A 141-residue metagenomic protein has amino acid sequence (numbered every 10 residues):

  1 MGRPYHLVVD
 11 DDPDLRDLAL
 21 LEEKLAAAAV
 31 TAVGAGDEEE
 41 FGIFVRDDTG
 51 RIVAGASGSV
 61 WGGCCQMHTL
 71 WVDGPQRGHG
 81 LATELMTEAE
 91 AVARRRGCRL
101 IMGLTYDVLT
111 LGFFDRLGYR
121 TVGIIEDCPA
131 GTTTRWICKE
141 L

Functional and structural regions predicted by a protein language model:
M1-P13, K139: Conserved N-terminal entry element of GNAT/NAT acetyltransferase domains
L21, F113-F114, Y119: Conserved active-site tyrosine of GNAT-family acetyltransferases
E39-A56: Conserved beta-hairpin
R51-S59, C64-W71: Conserved beta-strand in the GNAT
L70-G78: A short, internal acetyl-CoA/4′-phosphopantetheine-binding micro-motif in the GNAT/acyltransferase core
G78-A91, R116: Conserved acetyl-CoA-binding loop-helix of GNAT-fold acetyltransferases
A93-Y106: Conserved GNAT acetyl-CoA-binding A-motif
M102-L104, R120-C138: Conserved catalytic-core motifs of GNAT/GCN5-like acyltransferases
